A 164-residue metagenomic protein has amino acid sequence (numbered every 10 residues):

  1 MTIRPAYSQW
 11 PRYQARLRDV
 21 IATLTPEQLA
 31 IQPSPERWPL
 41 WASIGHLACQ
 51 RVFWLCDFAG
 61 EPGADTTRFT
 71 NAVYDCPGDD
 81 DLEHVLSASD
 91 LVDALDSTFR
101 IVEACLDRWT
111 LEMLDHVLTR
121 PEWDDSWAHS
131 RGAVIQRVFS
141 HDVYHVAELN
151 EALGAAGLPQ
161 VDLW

Functional and structural regions predicted by a protein language model:
M1-R4: Basic/polar N-terminal segments that are highly enriched at the extreme N-terminus, encompassing both cleavable
A6-S8, D57, V85, L91-V92: Short leucine-rich amphipathic alpha-helices used at interfaces
Y7-P11, A15-R18, Q28-P77, R120-W164: Short, contiguous alpha-helical
W10, Q14-L17, I21, L95 (+1 more regions): Hydrophobic alpha-helical core bundles mediating ligand binding, dimerization, or RNAP-core interactions
I21, R51, F99-L106, V146: A structural signal for well-ordered alpha-helices, especially hydrophobic packing surfaces of coiled-coils
C76-V117, A133-H141: Acidic/histidine-rich alpha-helical segments that form the ligand environment of transition-metal centers
